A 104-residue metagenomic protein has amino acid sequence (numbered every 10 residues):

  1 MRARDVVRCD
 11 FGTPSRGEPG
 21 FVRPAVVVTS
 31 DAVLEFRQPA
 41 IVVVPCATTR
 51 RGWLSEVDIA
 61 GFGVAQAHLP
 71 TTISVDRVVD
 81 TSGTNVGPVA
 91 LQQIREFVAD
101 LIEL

Functional and structural regions predicted by a protein language model:
M1-L104: Conserved functional hotspots at enzyme active or ligand-binding sites that engage polyanionic ligands
